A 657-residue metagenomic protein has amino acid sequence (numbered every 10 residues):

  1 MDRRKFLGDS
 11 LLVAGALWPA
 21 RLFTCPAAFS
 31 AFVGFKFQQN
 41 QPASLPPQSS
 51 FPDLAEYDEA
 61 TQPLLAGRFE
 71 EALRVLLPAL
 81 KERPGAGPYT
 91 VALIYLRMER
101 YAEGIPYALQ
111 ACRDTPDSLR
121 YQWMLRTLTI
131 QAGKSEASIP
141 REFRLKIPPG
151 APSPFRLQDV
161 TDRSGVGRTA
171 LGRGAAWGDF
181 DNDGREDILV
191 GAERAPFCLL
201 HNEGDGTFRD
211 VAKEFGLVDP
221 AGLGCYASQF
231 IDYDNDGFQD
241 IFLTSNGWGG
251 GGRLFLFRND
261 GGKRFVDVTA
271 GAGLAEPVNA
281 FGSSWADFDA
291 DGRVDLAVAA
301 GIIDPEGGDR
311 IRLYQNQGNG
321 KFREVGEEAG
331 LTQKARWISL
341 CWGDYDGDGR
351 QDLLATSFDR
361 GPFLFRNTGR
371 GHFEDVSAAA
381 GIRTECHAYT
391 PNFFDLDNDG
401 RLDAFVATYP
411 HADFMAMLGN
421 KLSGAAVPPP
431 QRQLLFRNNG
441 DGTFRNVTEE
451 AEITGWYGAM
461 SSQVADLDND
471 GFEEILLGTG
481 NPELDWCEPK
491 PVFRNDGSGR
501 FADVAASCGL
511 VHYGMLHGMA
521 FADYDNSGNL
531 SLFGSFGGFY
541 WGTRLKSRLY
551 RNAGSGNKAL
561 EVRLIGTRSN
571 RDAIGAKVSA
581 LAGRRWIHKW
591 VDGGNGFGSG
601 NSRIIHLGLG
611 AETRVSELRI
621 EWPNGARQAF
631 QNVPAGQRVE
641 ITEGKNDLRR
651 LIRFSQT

Functional and structural regions predicted by a protein language model:
K5-F29: N-terminal export signals
Y107-Q110, R500, A506-M515, A520 (+1 more regions): Gly/Ser/Thr/Pro-enriched helix-cap/hinge segments flanking short amphipathic alpha-helices
E136-A170, H201-L223, F257-V278, Y314-A335 (+7 more regions): Blade-edge motifs of beta-propeller repeat domains
G172-N182, C225-N235, A280-A290, I338-G347 (+3 more regions): Beta-propeller blade termini
D187-A192, I241-N246, L296-A300, L353-S357 (+4 more regions): Hydrophobic beta-strand segments that make up the repeating blades of beta-propeller and related beta-repeat
